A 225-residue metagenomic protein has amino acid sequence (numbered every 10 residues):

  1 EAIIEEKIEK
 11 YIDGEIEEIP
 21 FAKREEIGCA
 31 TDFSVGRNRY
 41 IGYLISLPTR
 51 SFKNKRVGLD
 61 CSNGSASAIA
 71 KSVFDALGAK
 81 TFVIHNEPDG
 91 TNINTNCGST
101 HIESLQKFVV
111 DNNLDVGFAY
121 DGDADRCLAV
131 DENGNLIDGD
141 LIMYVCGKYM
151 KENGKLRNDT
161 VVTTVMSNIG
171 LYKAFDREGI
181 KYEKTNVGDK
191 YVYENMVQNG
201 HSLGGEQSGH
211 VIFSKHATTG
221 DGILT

Functional and structural regions predicted by a protein language model:
E1-V110: Gly/Ser/Thr-enriched, mixed-charge loops and adjacent short helices that form phosphate/oxyanion-binding elements
A2-I41, S46, N133-Q207, V211-F213: Proline/glycine-rich low-complexity loops and linkers
L44, D60, I102-Q106, F118 (+4 more regions): Buried hydrophobic positions in well-ordered alpha/beta secondary-structure cores of metabolic enzymes
S62-A68, A124-D125, S167-I169: Gly/Ser/Thr-rich loops at beta-strand to alpha-helix junctions that form or flank small-molecule/cofactor-binding
N63, G122-R126, G134, G209: Short, glycine/acidic-enriched loop or turn micro-motifs at the edges of active sites
N112-L114, G200-H201: Short, high-confidence coil segments that cap the C-terminus of an alpha-helix and link into the following beta-strand
Y120-G122, L136-L141, A217-D221: Short glycine/threonine-rich catalytic loop with a Thr-x-Gly-x-Asp
S208-H210, K215-T225: Non-catalytic, conserved peripheral segments adjacent to functional cores
